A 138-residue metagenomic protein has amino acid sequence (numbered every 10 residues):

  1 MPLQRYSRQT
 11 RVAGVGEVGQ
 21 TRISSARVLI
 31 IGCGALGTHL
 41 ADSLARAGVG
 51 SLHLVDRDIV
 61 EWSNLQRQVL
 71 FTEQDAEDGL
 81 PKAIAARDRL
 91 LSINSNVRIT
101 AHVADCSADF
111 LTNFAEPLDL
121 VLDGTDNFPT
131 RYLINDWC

Functional and structural regions predicted by a protein language model:
M1-C138: Adenine nucleotide-associated cytosolic modules
